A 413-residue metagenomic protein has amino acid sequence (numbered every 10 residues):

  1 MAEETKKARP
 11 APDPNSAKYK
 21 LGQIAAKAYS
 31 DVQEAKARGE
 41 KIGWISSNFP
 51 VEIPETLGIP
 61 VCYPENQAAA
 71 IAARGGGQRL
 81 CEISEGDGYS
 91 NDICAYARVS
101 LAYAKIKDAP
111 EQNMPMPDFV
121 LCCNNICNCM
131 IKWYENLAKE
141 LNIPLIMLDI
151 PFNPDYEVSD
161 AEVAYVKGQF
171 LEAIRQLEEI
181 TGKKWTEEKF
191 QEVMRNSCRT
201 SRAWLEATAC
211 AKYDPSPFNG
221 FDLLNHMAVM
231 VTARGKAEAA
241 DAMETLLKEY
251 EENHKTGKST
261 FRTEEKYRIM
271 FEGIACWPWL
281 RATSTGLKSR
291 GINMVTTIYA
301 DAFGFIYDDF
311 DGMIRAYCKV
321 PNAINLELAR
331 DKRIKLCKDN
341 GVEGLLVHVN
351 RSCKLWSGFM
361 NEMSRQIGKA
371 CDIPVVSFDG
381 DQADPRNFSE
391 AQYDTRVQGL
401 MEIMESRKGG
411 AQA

Functional and structural regions predicted by a protein language model:
A2-K41, K167, L171-Y299, F305 (+1 more regions): A charged, amphipathic alpha-helical module
W44-N113, D118, I126, W133-Y134: An N-terminal, globular interaction/scaffold subdomain
E55-E85, Y267-I334, K338: Redox- and metal-dependent alpha/beta enzyme cores, enriched for Fe-S-associated oxidoreductases and cofactor-handling
Y103-K105, P110-C210: Internal, well-ordered alpha/beta segment that forms a basic, Gly-enriched binding/recognition surface
I106-E111, I324-N340, G358-E362: A short, acidic, amphipathic alpha-helical segment used as a generic capping/interface helix at domain edges
P117, C337, G341-V347: Proline-aspartate-enriched helix->loop->beta-strand connector
C127-K132, C353-N361: Glycine/threonine-rich flexible loop motifs
N361-A413: Peripheral docking tails and interdomain loops at the edges of cofactor- or intermediate-handling domains
